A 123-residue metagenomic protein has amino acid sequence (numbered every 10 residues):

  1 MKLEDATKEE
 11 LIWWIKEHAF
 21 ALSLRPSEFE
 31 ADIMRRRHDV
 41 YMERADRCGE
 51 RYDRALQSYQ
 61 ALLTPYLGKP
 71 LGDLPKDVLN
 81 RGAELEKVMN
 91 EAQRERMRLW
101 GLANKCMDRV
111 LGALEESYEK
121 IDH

Functional and structural regions predicted by a protein language model:
M1-K2, E9, L111-H123: Short intrinsically disordered terminal tails
M1-P26: Basic helix-extension-helix modules of the SAP/HeH family
K2, M34, A55, P70 (+2 more regions): Extended non-catalytic scaffold regions that mediate assembly and binding in large macromolecular machines
W13-K16, M34, D122: Residues marking helix boundaries in flexible regions
E17, L24, A31, R54 (+7 more regions): Heptad-repeat coiled-coil alpha-helices
L24-L56: Short, charge/polar-rich alpha-helical segments
R44-L56, E84-A113: Amphipathic alpha-helical coiled-coil segments
A45-L79: Extended alpha-helical coiled-coil "stalk/arm" regions that act as elongated linkers or oligomerization scaffolds
